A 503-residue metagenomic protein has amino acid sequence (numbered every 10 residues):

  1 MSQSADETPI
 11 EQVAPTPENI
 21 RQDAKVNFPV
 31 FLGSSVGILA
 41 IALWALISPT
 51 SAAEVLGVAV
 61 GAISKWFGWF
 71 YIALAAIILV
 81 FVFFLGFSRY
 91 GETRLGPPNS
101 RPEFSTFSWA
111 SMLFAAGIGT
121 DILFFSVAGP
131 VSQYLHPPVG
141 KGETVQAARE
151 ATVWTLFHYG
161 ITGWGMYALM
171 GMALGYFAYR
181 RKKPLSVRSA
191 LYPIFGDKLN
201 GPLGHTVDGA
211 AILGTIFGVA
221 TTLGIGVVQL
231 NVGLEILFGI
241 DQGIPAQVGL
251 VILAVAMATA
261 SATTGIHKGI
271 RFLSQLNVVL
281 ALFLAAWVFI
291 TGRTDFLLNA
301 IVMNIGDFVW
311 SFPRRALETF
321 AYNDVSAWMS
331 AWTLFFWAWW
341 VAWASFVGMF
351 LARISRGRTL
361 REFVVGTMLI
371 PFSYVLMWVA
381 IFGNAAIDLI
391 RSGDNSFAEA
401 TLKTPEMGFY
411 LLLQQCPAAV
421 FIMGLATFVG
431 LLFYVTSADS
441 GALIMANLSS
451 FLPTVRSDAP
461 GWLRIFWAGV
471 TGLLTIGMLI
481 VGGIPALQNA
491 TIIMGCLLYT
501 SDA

Functional and structural regions predicted by a protein language model:
P15-R21, E54-V60, S88-T106, V131-V153 (+3 more regions): Flexible loop linkers connecting adjacent transmembrane helices in multi-pass alpha-helical membrane transporters
E18-D23, P49-I63, V82-E103, V153-F157 (+7 more regions): Membrane-water interface regions at transmembrane-helix termini and the short interhelical loops of multi-pass membrane
Q22-K25, P29, G33-L46, L79-V82 (+7 more regions): Helix-loop-helix module between adjacent transmembrane segments
D23-I38, G196-H205, I240-T259, T263 (+4 more regions): Loop-to-transmembrane helix boundary motifs in multi-pass membrane proteins
I78, V82-L85, L95-L185, V365 (+1 more regions): Membrane-interface helix-loop-helix modules in multi-pass membrane proteins
F125-P137, V288-S311, T319, F372-T404: Extracellular/periplasmic helix-exit of transmembrane alpha-helices
R180-L185, G214-N231, S345-V364, V420-S449: Membrane-helix boundary/coupling elements in multi-pass transport proteins
Y499-A503: Conserved small/polar residues in nucleotide/adenosyl-binding loops
